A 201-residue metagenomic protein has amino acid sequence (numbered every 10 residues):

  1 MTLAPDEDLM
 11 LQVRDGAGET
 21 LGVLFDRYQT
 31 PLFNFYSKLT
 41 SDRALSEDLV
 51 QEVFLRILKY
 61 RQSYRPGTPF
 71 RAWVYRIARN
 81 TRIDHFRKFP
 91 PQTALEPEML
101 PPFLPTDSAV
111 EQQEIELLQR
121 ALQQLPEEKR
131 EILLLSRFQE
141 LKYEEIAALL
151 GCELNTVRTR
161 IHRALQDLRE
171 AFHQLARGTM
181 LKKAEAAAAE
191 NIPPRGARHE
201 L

Functional and structural regions predicted by a protein language model:
M1-P31, Q123, A188-L201: N-terminal module of bacterial RNA polymerase sigma factors
T2, E111, L117-R120, A148-L149 (+1 more regions): C-terminal edge and immediately downstream basic/flexible tail or linker adjoining helix-turn-helix-like DNA-binding
T2-D6, D84, P91-I115, E185-G196: Internal acidic/polar
R14-D15, T40-S41, E52-P69, K88-F89: Sigma70-family region 2
F25-R43, Y60, L122, A171-Q174: Amphipathic, Lys/Arg- and hydrophobic-enriched alpha-helical face
L32, Y36, R61, V74 (+1 more regions): Hydrophobic-face residues of short alpha-helical interaction/recognition segments
A72, R79, I83, K129 (+2 more regions): DNA-recognition helix of helix-turn-helix
I132-S136: A short pre-motif secondary-structure segment
